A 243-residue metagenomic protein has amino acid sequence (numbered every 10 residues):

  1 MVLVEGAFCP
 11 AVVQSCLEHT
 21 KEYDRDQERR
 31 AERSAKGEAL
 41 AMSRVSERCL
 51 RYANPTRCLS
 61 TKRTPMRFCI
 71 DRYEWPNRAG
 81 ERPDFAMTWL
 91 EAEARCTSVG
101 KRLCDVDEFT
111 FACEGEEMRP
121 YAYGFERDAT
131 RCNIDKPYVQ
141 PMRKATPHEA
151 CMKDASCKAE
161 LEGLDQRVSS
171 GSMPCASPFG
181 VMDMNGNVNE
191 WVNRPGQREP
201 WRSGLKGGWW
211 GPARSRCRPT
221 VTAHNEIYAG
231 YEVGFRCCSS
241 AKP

Functional and structural regions predicted by a protein language model:
M1-T97, E117-M118, G124-R127, C132-N133 (+3 more regions): Short, compositionally biased
L59-T61, A159, I227: Short secondary-structure boundary/capping segments
G80, D84, M173, N225: Conserved aromatic-histidine-acidic binding/catalytic patches
W89-V221: Functional-site microenvironments in short loops/helix caps that host divalent-cation chemistry
A223-A229: Short proline/glycine-enriched turn/loop segments at secondary-structure junctions
